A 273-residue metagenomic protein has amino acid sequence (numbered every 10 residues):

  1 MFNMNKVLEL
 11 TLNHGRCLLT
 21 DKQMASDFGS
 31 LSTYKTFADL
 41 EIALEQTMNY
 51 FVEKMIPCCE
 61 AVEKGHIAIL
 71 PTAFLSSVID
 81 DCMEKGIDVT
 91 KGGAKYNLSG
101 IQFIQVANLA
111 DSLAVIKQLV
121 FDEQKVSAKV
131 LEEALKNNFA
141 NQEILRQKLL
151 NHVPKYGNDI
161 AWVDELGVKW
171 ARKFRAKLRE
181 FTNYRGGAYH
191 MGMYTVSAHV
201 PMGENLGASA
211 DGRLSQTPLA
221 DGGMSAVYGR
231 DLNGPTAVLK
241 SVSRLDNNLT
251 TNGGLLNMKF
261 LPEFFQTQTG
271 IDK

Functional and structural regions predicted by a protein language model:
M1-K273: Acidic, glycine-enriched catalytic cores built around paired aspartates
